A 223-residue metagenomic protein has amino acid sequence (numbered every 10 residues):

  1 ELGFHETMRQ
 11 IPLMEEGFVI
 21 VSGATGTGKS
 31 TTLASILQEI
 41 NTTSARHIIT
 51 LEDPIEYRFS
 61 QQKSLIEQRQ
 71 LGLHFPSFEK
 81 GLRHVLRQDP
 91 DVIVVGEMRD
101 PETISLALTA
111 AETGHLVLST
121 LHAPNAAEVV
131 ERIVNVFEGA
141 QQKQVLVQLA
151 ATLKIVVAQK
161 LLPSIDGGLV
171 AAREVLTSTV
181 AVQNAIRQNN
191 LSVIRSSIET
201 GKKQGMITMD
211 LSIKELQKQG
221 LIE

Functional and structural regions predicted by a protein language model:
E1-E223: Short, flexible helix-loop junctions that flank or precede catalytic/ligand sites
